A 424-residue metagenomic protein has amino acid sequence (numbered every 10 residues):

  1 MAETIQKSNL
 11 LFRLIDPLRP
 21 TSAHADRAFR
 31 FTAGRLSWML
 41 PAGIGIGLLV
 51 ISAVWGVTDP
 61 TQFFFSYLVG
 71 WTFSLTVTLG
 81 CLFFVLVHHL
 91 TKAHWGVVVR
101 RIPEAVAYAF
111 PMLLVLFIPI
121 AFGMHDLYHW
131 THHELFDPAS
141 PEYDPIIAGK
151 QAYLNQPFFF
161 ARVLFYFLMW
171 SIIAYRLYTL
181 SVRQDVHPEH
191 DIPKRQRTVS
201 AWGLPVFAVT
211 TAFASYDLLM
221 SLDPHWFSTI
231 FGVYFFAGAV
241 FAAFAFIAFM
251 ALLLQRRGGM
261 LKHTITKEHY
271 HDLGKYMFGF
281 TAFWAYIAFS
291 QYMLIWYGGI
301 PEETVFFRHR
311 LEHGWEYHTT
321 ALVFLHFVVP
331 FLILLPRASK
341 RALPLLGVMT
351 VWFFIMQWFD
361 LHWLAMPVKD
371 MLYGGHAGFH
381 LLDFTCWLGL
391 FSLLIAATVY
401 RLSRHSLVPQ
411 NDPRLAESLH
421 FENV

Functional and structural regions predicted by a protein language model:
M1-S52, Y128-Y153, Y178-R197, G259-E268 (+2 more regions): Extramembrane terminal tails and long inter-domain/linker segments of multi-pass membrane proteins
A2-K7, F64, T72-V186, G203: Transmembrane-helix bundle segments that line or gate the permeation/cavity pathway in multi-pass membrane proteins
F31-V54, T58, K150-L322, S339: Long, contiguous internal "core" modules enriched in hydrophobic/ aromatic residues
L49, V209-F213, V351-H362: Aromatic-anchored segments of alpha-helical transmembrane domains
F64-W71, V99-R101, P224-F236, R308 (+1 more regions): Non-cytosolic membrane-interface motifs at loop->transmembrane helix junctions
V77-V85, L114-P119, V163-Y175, A237-L252 (+2 more regions): Hydrophobic cores of alpha-helical transmembrane segments in multi-pass inner/ER membrane proteins, independent
F117, P344-I355: Central hydrophobic cores of alpha-helical transmembrane segments in multi-pass integral membrane proteins
Y317-L343: Extended C-terminal subregions enriched in glycine
